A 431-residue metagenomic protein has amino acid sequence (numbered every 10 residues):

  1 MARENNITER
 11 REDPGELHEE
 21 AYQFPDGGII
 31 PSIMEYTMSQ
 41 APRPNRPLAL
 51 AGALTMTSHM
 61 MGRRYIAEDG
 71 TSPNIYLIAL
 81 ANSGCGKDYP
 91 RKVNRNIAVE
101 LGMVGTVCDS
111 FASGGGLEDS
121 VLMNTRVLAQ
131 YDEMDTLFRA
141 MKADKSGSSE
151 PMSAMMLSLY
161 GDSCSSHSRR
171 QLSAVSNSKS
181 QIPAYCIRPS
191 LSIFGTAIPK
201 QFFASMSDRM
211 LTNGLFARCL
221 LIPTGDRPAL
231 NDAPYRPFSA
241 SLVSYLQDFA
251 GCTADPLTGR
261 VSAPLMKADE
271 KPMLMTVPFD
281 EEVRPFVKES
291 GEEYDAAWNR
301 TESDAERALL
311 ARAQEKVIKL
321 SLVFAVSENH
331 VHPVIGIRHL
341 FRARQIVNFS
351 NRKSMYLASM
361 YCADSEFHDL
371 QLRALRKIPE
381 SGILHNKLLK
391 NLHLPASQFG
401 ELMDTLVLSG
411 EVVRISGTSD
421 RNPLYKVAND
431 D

Functional and structural regions predicted by a protein language model:
M1-D431: Phosphate-handling catalytic cores of nucleic-acid transaction enzymes
